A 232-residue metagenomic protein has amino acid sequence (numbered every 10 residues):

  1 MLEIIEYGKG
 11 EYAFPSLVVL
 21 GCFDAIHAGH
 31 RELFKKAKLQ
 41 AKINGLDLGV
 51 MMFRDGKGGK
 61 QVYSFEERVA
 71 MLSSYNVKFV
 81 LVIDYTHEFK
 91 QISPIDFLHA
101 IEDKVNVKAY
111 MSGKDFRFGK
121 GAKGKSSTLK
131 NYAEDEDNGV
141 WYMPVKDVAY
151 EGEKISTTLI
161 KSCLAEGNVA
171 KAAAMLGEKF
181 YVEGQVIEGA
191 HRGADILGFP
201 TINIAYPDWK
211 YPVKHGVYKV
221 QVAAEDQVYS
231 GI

Functional and structural regions predicted by a protein language model:
M1-K9, L81: Short acidic-hydrophobic, aromatic-tinged amphipathic segments that line or gate anion-handling sites
K9-E66: N-terminal catalytic cores of NTP/NDP-binding nucleotidyl/phosphoryl-transfer enzymes
V19-G21, V50-F53, V80-D84, A109-K114 (+1 more regions): Short beta-strands and strand-loop turn motifs
H27, L72, Y110, A172 (+1 more regions): Residue-level signal for inorganic ion chemistry
G58-K60, E88-Q91: Acidic-and-aromatic substrate-binding clefts and catalytic sites of carbohydrate-active enzymes
E67-D84: A glycine-rich helix N-cap at a beta->alpha junction
Q91-F199, H215: Classical nucleotidyltransferase
G189-I232: Phosphate/ribose-recognition catalytic cores of enzymes acting on nucleotide-derived substrates
